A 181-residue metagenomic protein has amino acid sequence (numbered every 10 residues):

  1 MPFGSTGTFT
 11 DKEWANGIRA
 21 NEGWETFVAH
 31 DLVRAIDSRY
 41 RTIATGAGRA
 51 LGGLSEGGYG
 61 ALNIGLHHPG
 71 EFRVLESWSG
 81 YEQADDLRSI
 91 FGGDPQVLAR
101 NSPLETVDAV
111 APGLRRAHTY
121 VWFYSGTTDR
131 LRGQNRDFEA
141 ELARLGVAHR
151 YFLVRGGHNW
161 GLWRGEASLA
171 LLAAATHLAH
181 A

Functional and structural regions predicted by a protein language model:
M1-A181: Non-catalytic cap/lid and distal C-terminal segments of serine-dependent acyl enzymes
